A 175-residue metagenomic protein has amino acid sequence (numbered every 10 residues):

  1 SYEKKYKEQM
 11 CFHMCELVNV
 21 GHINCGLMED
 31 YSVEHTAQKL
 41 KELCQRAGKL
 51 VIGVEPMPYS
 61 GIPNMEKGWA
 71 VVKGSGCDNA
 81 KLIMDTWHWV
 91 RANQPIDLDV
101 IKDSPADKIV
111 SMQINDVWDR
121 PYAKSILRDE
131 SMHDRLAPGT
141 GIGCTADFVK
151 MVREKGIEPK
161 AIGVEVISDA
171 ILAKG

Functional and structural regions predicted by a protein language model:
S1-M84, R91, A146: Active-site acidic/histidine proton-transfer and metal-coordination neighborhood in alpha/beta enzyme cores
Y2, A161-K174: A short, acidic, flexible beta-alpha connecting loop/helix-capping segment that sits on the rim of active
C15, I52, D85, M112 (+3 more regions): Conserved, mostly hydrophobic/aromatic
V20-G21, L50, E154-A161: A short helix->loop->beta-strand "cap" motif at the edges of active sites that frequently abuts
G26, N115, E165: Conserved residues at the C-terminal ends of beta-strands
S32, P121, I171: Short glycine-rich, flexible loops that bind phosphorylated cofactors or substrates
P58, H88, D116-D119, S168: Short, glycine/acidic-enriched loop or turn micro-motifs at the edges of active sites
M65-E66, V90-P159, K174: Gly/Pro-rich active-site loop or hairpin
